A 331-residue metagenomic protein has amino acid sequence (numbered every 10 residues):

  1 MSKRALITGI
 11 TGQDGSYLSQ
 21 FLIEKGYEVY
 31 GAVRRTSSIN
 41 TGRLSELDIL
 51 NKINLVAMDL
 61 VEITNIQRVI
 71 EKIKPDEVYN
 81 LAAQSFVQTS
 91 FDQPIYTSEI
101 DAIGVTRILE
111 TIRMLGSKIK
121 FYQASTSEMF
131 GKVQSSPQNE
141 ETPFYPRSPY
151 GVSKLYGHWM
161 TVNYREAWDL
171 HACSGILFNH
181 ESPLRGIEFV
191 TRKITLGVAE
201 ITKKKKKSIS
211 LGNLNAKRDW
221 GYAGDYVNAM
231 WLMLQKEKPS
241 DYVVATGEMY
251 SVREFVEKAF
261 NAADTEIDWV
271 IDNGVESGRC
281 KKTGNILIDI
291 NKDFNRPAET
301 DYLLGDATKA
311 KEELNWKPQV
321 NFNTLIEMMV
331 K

Functional and structural regions predicted by a protein language model:
M1-S182, G224, M230, L234 (+3 more regions): N-terminal Rossmann-like NAD(P)+-binding domain of SDR-like oxidoreductases, especially those catalyzing
E24, G31-A32, M58, I187-K193 (+1 more regions): C-terminal substrate-binding subdomain of Rossmann-fold SDR/epimerase-dehydratase oxidoreductases
